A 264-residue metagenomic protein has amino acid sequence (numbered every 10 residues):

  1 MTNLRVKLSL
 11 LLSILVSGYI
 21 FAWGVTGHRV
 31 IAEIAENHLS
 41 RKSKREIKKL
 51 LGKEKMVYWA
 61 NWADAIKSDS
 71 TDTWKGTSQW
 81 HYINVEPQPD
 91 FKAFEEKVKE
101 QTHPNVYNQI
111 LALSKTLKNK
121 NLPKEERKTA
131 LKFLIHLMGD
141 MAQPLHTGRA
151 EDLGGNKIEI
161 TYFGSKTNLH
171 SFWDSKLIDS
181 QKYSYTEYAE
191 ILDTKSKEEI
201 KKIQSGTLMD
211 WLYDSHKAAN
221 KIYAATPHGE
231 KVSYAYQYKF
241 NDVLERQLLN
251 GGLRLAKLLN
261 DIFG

Functional and structural regions predicted by a protein language model:
M1-L8: Bacterial N-terminal signal peptides that target proteins for export
F21-L137, P144-G264: N-terminal, motif-rich segments that launch catalysis or mediate targeting to/interaction with membranes, typified by
